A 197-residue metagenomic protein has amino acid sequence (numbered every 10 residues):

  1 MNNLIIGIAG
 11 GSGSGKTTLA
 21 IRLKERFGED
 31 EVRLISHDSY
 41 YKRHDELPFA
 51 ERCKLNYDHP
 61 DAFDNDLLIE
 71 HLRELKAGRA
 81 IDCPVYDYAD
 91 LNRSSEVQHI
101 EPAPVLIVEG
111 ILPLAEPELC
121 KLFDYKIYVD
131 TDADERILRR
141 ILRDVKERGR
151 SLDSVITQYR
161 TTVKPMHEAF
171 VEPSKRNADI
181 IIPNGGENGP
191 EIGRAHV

Functional and structural regions predicted by a protein language model:
I5-G7: Short hydrophobic/aromatic beta-strand immediately N-terminal to the Walker A/P-loop
G11: P-loop (Walker A) phosphate-binding loop of NTP-binding proteins
K16: Conserved lysine of the Walker
L19: Hydrophobic positions on the alpha1 helix immediately C-terminal to the Walker A/P-loop
R22: Active-site signature of alpha/beta-hydrolase-fold catalytic machinery across serine- and Asp/Cys-nucleophile hydrolases
D30-R33, K42, E46-D90: Conserved nucleotide-sensing/catalytic segment adjacent to the nucleotide-binding pocket in NTP-handling enzymes
S94-R148: ATP-dependent NMP and nucleoside kinases share a basic, alpha-helical "lid"
E101-P102, K164-H196: NTP-dependent small-molecule kinase module
